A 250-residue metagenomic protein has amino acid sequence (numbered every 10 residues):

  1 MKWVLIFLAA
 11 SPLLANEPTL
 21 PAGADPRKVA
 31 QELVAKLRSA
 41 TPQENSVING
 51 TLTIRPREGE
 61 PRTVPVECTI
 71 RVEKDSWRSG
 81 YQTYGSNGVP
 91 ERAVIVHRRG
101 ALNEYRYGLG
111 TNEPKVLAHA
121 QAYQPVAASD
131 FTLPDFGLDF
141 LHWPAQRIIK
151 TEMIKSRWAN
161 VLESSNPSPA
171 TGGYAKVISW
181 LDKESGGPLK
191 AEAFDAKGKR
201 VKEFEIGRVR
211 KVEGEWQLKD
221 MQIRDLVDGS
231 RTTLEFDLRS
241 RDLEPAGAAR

Functional and structural regions predicted by a protein language model:
W3-L13: Sec-dependent N-terminal signal peptides
L13-A15, P21-A24: Boundary at the C-terminal end of the N-terminal hydrophobic targeting segment
P18, P26-T111, R147: N-terminal mature ectodomain segment of secretory-pathway/periplasmic proteins
Q31, R62-T63, D135-I148, G198-E203: A short, amphipathic edge element
T63-E67, R92-H97, E113-A122, E203-I206 (+1 more regions): Short amphipathic beta-strand/extended segments with alternating polar/hydrophobic composition
R71-W77, K150-W158, V212-E213: Short, ordered beta-strand-loop transition motifs
S86, V126, F131-G137, K155-A249: Gly/Pro-enriched, hydrophobic low-complexity segments that function as extracytoplasmic propeptides/linkers
G108-D135: Acidic/charged, solvent-exposed loop-and-adjacent secondary-structure segments enriched in E/D, K/R, S/T, and G/P
